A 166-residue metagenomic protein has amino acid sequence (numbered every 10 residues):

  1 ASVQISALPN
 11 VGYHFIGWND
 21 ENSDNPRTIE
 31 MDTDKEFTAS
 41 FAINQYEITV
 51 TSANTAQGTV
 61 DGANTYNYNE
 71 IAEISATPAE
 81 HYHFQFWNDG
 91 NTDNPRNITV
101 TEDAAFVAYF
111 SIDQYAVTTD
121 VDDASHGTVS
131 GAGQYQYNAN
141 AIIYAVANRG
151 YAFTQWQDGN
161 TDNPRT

Functional and structural regions predicted by a protein language model:
A1-S2, I43-Y46, N67-E73, I112-Y115 (+1 more regions): Short coil/turn motif common to extracellular beta-sandwich-like domains
S2-P26, I71-R96, N140-T166: Surface-exposed interfaces of beta-sheet-rich extracellular modules
Y13-I16, I29, I48, G58 (+8 more regions): Conserved positions within tandem-repeat grammars
E21-D24, T49-Y66, N91-D93, T118-Y135 (+1 more regions): Short, solvent-exposed loop/edge segments of extracellular or virion-exposed proteins
R27-S52, R96-V121, T166: Conserved "repeat-terminator" motif of extracellular CCP/Sushi domains
M31-T33, Y68, V100-E102, Y137 (+1 more regions): Surface-exposed loops/turns
